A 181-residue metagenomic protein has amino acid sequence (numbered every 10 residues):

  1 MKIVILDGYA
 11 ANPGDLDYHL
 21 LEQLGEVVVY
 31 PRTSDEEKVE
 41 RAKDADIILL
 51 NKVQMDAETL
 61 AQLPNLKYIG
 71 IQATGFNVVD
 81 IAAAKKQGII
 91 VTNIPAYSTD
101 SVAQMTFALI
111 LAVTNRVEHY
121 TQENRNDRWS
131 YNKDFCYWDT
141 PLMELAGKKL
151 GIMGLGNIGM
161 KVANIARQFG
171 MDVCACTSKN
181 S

Functional and structural regions predicted by a protein language model:
M1-A45: N-terminal glycine-/charge-rich "phosphate-binding" loop or analogous flexible N-terminal tail
R41-K43, L60-L63, L145: A short, aliphatic-rich alpha-helical micro-motif
G75-V78, N93, Y97-S98, K149 (+1 more regions): Residue-level detector of alpha-helix initiation sites
N77-Q87: Rossmann-fold NAD(P)-binding glycine/threonine-rich loop
Q87, P95-K149, A175: Phosphate-binding beta-alpha-beta segment of Rossmann-like dinucleotide-binding domains, i.e., the NAD(P)
Y137-S181: Rossmann-like dinucleotide/phosphate-binding beta-alpha-beta segment
